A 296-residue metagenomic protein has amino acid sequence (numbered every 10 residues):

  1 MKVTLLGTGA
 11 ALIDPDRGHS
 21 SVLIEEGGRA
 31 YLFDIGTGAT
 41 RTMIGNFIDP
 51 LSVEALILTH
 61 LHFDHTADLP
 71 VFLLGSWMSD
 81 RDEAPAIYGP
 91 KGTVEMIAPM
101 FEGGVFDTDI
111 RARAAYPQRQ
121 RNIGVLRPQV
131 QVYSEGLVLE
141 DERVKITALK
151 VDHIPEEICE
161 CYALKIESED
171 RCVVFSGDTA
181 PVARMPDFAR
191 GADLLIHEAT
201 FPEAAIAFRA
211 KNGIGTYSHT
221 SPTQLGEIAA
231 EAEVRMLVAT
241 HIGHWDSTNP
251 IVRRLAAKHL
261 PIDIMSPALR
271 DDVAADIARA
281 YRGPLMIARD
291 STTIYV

Functional and structural regions predicted by a protein language model:
M1-V173, V252-L255, A268-V296: Binuclear metal-dependent hydrolase catalytic cores
A163, C172, A180-R289: Cap/insert and terminal regions of metallo-dependent hydrolase folds
